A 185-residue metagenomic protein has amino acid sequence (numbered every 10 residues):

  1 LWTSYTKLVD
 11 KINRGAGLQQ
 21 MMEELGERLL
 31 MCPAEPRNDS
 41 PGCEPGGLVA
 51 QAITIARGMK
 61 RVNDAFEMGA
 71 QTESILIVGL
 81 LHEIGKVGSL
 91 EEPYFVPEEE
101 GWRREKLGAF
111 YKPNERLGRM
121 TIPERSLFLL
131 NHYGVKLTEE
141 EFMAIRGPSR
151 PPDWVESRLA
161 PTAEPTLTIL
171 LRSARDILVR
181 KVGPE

Functional and structural regions predicted by a protein language model:
L1-A34: Non-catalytic interface/linker regions that flank or bridge core catalytic/transmembrane domains
Y5, L18, M22, I55 (+2 more regions): Hydrophobic residues within well-ordered alpha-helices
E23, L30, G46-I53: Alpha-helix N-cap/helix-start motif at coil-to-helix transitions, marked by capping-box chemistry
R37-G46, A50, R57, V62-P184: Divalent metal-dependent catalytic cores for phosphoryl transfer on phosphate-bearing substrates
